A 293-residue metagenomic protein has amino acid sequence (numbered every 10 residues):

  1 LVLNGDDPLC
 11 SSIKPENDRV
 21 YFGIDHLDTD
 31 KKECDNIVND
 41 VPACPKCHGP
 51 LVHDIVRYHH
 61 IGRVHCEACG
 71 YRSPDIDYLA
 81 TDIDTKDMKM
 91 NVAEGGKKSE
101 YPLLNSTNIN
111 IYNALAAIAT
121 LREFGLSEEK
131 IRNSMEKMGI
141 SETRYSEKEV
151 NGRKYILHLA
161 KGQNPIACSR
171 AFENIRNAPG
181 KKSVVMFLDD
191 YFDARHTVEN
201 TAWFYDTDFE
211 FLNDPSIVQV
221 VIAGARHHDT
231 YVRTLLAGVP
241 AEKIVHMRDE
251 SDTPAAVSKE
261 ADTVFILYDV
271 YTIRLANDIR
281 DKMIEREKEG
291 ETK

Functional and structural regions predicted by a protein language model:
V2, N113, A117, V220: Residue-level signal for inorganic ion chemistry
G5-D7: A short beta-strand-to-loop transition that corresponds to the Sensor-1 phosphate-sensing loop of AAA+ P-loop ATPases
L9-I13, A194-R195: Switch/connector loops and helix/strand junctions flanking conserved nucleotide-binding motifs in nucleotide-processing
S11-E100: Extended acidic/charged loop-beta regions that coordinate divalent cations and stabilize anionic phosphate/carboxylate
V41, H48, Y58-S73, R122-L126 (+1 more regions): ATP-dependent carboxylate-amine ligase
G70-N151: Long, charge-rich boundary regions
